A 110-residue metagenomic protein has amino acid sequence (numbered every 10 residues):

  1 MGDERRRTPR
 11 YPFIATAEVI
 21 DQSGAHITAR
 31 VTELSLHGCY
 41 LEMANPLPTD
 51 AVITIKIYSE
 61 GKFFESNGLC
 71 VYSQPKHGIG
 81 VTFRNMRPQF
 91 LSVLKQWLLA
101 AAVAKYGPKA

Functional and structural regions predicted by a protein language model:
M1-L34, K95-A110: N-terminal helix initiation/capping motif
T8, E42-P46: Short, surface-exposed secondary-structure edge patches
A15-I20, D50-F63: Short conserved beta-strand and strand-loop elements enriched in small hydrophobics with frequent Asp/Gly
Q22, L36-H37, S73-G78: Short, conserved beta-turn/loop elements at beta-strand boundaries and strand-helix junctions
A29-V31, S66-V71: Short beta-strand-centered aromatic/proline hotspots
L34, V71-S73, M86: Residue-level recognition of beta-strand microenvironments
Y40-M43, K76-N85: Short, solvent-exposed secondary-structure boundary/capping segments
G80, P88-L98: A short macromolecule-binding patch
